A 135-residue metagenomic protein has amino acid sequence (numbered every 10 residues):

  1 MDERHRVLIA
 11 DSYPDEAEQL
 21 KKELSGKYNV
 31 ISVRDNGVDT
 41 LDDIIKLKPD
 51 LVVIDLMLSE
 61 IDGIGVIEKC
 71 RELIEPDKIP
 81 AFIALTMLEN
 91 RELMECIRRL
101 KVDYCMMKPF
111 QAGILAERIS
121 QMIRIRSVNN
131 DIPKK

Functional and structural regions predicted by a protein language model:
P14-V33, L100: Two-component/phosphorelay signaling modules centered on CheY-like receiver
V33-L51: Acidic, metal-coordinating helix/loop segments flanking the phosphotransfer/catalytic sites of two-component signaling
N36, D62-E68: Acidic catalytic/metal-coordinating carboxylates
D55-M57, T86: Active-site residues of response regulator receiver
G65, L88-Y104: Alpha4 helix (beta4-alpha4-beta5 surface) of REC/receiver domains from two-component response regulators
K78-E89: A short, hydrophobic beta-strand element within the central beta-sheet of small alpha/beta folds
F110-I119: C-terminal output helix
R124-K135: CheY-like receiver
